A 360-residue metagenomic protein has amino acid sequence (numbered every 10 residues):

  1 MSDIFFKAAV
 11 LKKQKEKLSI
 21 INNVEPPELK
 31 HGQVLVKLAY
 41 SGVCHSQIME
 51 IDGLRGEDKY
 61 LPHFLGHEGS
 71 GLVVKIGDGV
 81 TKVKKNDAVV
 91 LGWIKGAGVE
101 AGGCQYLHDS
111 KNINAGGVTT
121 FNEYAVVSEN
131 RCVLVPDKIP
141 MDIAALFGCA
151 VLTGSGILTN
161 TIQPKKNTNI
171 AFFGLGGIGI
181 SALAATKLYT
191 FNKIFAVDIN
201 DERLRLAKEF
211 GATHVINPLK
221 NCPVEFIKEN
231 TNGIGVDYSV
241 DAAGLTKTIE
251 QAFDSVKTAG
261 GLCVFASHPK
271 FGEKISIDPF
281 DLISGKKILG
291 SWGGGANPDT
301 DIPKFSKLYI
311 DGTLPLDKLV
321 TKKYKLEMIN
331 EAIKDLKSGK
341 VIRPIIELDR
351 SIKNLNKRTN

Functional and structural regions predicted by a protein language model:
M1-I4, E250-D254, D299-N360: C-terminal hydrophobic helical "lid"/dimerization subdomain of Rossmann-like NAD(P)H-dependent oxidoreductases
S2, E25-S41, L54-G98, L134-I139: Glycine-rich beta-strand-centered segment in the early N-terminal region that forms part of a ligand/cofactor-binding
E68-S70, D87-A88, Y124, N169 (+2 more regions): Residue-level marker of beta-strand positions
K95-F173: NAD(P)H dinucleotide-binding glycine-rich loop of Rossmann-like/cofactor-binding domains, especially the beta1-alpha1
D137-K220, E225: Mid-domain Rossmann-like dinucleotide-binding core that forms the NAD(H)/NADP(H) cofactor-binding site
I162-K166, R205, F210-K287, K353-K357: Glycine-rich cofactor phosphate-binding loops and adjacent beta1-alpha1 units of small-molecule cofactor enzyme domains
G261, S276-K318: Rossmann-fold dehydrogenase core element
